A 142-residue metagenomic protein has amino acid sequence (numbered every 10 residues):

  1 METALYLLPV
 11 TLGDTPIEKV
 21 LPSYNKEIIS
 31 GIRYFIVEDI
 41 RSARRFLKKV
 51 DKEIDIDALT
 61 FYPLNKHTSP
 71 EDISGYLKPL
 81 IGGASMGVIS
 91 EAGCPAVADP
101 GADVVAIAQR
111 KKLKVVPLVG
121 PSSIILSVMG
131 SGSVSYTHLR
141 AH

Functional and structural regions predicted by a protein language model:
M1-L64: Glycine-rich, flexible N-terminal cofactor/catalytic loop recognition
V20-S23, V50-K52, Y76-L77, P100-V105 (+1 more regions): Short, glycine/charged-enriched secondary-structure capping and boundary segments
I28, G75-P79, S127: CheY-like receiver
E38, L64-N65, I89, V119: Small/polar loops that bind or transfer phosphate-bearing groups
T68-Y76: Glycine-rich, highly charged phosphate/nucleotide-binding loops
I81-Y136: Short glycine-cluster motifs
T137-H142: Conserved small/polar residues in nucleotide/adenosyl-binding loops
